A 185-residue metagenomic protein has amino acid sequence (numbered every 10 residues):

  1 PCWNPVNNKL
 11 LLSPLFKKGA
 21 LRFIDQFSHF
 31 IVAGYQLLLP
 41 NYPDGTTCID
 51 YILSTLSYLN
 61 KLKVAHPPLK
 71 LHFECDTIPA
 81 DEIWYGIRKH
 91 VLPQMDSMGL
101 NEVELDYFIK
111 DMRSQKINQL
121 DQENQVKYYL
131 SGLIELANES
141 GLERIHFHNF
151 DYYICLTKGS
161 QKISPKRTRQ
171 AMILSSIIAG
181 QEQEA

Functional and structural regions predicted by a protein language model:
P1-A185: Ribokinase/PfkB-type carbohydrate-kinase core domain
